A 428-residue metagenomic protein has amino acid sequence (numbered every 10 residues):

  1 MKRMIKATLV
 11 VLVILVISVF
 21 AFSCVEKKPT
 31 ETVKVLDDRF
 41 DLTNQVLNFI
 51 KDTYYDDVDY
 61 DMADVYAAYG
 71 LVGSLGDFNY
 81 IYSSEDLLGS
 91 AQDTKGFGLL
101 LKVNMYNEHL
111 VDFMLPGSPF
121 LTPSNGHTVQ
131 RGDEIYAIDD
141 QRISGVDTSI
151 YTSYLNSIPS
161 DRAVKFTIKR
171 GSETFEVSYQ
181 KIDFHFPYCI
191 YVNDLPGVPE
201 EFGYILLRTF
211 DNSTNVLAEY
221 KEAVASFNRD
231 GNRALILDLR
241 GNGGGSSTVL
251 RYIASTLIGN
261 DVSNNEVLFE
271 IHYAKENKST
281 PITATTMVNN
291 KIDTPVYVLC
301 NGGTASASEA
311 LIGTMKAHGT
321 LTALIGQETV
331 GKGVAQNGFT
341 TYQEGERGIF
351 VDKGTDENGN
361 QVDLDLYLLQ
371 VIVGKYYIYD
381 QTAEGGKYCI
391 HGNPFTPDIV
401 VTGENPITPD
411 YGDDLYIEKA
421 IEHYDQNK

Functional and structural regions predicted by a protein language model:
V11-V19: Bacterial N-terminal signal peptides
C24-V25: N-terminal Sec signal peptide cleavage junction
V46, A67, L71, L99 (+8 more regions): Terminal peptide-recognition signature
L47-H109, D161-K165, K169-V192: Extended, small/polar residue-biased N-terminal targeting/export presequences and adjacent propeptide/linker tracts
Q92-T148, F210-A218: PDZ/PDZ-like domain segments forming the peptide/carboxylate-binding groove, activating on the N-terminal beta-strands
G117-P119, R142-I143, D183-F186, T209-S213 (+5 more regions): Solvent-exposed loop/turn segments at secondary-structure junctions within structured extracellular/periplasmic domains
Y136-N232, T285, Y388-E404: C-terminal, low-ordered peptide segments at domain boundaries
G244-L299, G303-S306, V334-G359, D365-L368 (+2 more regions): Gly/Ser/Thr-rich loop/hinge elements
